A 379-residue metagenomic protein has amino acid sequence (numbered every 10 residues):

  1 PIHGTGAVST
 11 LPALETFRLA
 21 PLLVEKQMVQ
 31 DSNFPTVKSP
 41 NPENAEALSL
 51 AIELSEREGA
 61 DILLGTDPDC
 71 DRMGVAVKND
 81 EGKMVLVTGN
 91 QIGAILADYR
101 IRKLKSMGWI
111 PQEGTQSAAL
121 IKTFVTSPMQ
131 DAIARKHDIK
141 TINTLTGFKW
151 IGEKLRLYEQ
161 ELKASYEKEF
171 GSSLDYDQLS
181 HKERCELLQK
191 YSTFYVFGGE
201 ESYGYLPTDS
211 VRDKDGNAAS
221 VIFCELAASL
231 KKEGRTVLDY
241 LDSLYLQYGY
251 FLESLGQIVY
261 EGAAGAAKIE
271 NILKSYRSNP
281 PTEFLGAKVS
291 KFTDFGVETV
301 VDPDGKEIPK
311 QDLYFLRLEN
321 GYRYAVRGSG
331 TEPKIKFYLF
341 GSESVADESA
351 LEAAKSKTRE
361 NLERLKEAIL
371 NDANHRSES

Functional and structural regions predicted by a protein language model:
P1-V8, C70-R72, V125-P128, A263-A264 (+1 more regions): Gly/Ser/Thr-rich loops at beta-strand to alpha-helix junctions that form or flank small-molecule/cofactor-binding
G6, A47, G89-L96, T126 (+1 more regions): Catalytic-loop motifs flanking and including active-site residues across diverse enzymes
T10, D71-I92, Q130-I133: Short Gly/Thr/Asp-enriched flexible loops that form oxyanion-binding sites at enzyme active sites
P12-G74: N-terminal small/polar loop signature for handling phosphorylated ligands or for N-terminal nucleophile
D31-P35, A97, I151-R156: Short, charged, surface-exposed secondary-structure boundary motifs
A47, K78, V85-R102, L145: Catalytic or ion-translocation cores adjacent to nucleophile or general acid/base/metal-coordination motifs in diverse
E56, A60-I62, T66, K83-V85 (+2 more regions): Phosphate-binding and adjacent anionic-ligand microenvironments
